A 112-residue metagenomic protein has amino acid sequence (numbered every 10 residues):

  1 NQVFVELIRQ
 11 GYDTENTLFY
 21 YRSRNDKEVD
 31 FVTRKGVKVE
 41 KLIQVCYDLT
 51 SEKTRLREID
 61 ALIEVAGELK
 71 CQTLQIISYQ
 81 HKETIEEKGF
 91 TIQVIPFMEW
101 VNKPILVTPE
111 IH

Functional and structural regions predicted by a protein language model:
N1-H112: A cross-kingdom feature that marks ATP-driven nucleic-acid transaction machinery
